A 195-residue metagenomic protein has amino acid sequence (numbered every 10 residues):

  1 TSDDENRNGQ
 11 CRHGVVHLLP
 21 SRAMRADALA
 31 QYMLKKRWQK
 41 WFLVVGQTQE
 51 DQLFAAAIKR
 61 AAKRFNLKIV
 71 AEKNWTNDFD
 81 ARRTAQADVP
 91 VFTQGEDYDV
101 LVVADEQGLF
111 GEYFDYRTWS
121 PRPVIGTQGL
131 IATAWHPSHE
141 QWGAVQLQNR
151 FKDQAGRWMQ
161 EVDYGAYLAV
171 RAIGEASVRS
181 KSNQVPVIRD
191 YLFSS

Functional and structural regions predicted by a protein language model:
T1-S195: Extracytosolic ligand-binding ectodomains
